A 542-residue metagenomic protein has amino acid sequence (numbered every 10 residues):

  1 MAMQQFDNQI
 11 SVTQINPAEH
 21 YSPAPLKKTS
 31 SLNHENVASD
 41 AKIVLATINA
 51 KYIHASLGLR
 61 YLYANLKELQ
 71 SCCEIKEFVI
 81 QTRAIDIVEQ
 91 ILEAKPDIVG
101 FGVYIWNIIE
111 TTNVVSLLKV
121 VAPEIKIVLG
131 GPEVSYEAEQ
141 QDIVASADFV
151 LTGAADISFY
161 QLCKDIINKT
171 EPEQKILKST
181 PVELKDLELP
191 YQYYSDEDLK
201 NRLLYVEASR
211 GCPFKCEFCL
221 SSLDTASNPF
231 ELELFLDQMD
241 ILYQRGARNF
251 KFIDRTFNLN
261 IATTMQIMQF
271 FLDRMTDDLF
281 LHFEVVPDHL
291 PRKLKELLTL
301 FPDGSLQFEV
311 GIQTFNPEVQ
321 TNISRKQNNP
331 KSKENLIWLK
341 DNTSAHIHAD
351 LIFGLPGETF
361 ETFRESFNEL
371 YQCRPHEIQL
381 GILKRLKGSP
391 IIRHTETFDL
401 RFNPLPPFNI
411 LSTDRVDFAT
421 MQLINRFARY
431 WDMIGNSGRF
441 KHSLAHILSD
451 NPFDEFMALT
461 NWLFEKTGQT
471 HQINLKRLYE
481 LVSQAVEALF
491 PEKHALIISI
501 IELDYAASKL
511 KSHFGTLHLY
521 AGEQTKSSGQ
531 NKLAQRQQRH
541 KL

Functional and structural regions predicted by a protein language model:
M1-I48, K67-E68, A84, I91 (+2 more regions): Radical SAM enzyme core and accessory elements
A2-R245: Acidic, low-complexity intrinsically disordered segments
S56-L59, I85, T111-T112, L232 (+3 more regions): Conserved strand-to-helix beginnings and helix N-cap segments that scaffold or border functional pockets
N65-L69, L117-V121, V144-S146, D165 (+7 more regions): Alpha-helical structural signal in soluble globular domains
T82, A154, F230, L259-A262 (+3 more regions): Residue-level signal for the nucleotide or nucleotide-sugar donor/cofactor binding architecture
I98-G100, K126-V128, L236, Y243-I253 (+4 more regions): Conserved C-terminal portion of the radical SAM core fold that forms the substrate/S-adenosylmethionine-binding
E188-D341, A345: Radical SAM [4Fe-4S] cluster-binding motif and immediate context
